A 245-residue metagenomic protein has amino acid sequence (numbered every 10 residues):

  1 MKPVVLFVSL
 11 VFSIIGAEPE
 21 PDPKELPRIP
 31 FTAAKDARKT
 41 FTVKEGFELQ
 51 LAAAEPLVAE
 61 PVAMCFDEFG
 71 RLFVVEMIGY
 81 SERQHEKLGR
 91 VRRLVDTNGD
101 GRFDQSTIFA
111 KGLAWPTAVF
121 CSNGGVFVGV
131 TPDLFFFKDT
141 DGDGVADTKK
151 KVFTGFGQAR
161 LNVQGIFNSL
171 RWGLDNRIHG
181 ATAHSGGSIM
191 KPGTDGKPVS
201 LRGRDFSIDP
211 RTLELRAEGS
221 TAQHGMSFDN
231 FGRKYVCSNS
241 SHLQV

Functional and structural regions predicted by a protein language model:
K2-S13: Bacterial N-terminal signal peptides
G16-V245: Beta-propeller domains with acidic blade repeats across secreted/periplasmic ectodomains and cytosolic WD/CNH propellers
